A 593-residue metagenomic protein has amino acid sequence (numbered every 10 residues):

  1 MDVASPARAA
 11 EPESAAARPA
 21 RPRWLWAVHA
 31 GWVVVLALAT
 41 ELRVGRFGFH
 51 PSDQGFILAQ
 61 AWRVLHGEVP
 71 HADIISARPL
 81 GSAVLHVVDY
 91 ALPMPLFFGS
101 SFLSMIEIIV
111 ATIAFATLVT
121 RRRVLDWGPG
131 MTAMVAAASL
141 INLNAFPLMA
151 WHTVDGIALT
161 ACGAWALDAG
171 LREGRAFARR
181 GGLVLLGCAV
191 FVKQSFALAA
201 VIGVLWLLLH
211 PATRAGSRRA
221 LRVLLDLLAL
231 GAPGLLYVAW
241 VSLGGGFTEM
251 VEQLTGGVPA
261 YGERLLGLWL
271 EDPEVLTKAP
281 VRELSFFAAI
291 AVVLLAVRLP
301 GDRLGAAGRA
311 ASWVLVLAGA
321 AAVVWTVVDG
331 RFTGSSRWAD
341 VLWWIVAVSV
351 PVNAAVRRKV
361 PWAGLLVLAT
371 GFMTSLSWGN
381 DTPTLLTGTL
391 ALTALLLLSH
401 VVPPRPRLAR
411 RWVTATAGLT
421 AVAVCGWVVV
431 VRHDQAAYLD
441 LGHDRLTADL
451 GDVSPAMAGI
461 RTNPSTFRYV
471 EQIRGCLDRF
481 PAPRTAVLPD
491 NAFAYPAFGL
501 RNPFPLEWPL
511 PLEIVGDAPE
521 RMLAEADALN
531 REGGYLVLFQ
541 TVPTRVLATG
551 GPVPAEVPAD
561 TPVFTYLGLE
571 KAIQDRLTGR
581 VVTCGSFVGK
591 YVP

Functional and structural regions predicted by a protein language model:
S14, T160-G181, V292-V297, V348-K359: Membrane-interface transmembrane helices that cradle and orient dolichyl/undecaprenyl
R78, S195-F196, G244, A421-P593: Extracytoplasmic
I113-I141, F177: Transmembrane-helix signature of polytopic, membrane-embedded enzymes that assemble or transfer cell-envelope glycans
F146-G156: Short acidic/glycine- and proline-prone juxtamembrane loop motifs at membrane-interface regions of multi-pass membrane
A169-C188, S217-L228, A310-V316, V360-V367: Short hydrophobic alpha-helices at membrane interfaces in multi-pass membrane enzymes
F177-Q194, A199-W206, A232, L366-S377: Membrane-interface alpha helices of multi-pass inner-membrane proteins
A199-L235, L268, L295-R303, T393 (+1 more regions): Perimembrane helix-loop-helix junctions
R222-I290: Membrane-lumen/periplasm interface segments of specific transmembrane helices in polyprenyl phosphate-linked
